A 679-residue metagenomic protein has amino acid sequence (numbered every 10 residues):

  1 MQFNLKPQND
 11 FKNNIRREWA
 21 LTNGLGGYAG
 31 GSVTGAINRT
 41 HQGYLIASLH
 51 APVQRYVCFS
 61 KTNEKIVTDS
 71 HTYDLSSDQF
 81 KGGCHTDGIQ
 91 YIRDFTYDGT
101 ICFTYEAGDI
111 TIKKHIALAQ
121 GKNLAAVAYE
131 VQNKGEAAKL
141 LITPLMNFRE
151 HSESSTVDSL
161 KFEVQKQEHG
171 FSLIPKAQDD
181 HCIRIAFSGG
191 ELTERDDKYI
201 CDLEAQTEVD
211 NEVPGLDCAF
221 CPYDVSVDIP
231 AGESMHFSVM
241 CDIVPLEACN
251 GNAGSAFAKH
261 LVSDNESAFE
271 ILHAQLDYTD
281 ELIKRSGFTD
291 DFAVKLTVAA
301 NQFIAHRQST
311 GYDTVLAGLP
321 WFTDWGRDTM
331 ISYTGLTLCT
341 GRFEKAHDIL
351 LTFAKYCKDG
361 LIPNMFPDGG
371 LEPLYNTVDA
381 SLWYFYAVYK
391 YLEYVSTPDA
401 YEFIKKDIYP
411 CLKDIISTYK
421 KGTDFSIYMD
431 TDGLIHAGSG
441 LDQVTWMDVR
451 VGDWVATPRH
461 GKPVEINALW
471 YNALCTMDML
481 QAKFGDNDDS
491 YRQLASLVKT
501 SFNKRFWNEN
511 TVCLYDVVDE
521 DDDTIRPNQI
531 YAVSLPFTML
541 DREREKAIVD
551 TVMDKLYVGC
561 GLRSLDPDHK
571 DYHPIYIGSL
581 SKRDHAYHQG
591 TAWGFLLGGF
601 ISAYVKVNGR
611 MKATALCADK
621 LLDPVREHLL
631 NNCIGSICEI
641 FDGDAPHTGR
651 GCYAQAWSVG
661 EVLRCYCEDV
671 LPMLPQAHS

Functional and structural regions predicted by a protein language model:
M1-F288, P320, R327, L338 (+5 more regions): Terminal accessory carbohydrate-recognition/targeting modules of carbohydrate-active enzymes
Y73-T100, A107-T111, K421, D550-V558 (+3 more regions): Non-catalytic C-terminal accessory modules of carbohydrate-active enzymes
V127, V533, G594: Conserved, well-structured core segments
N133, S155-V157, I229, T323-T329 (+10 more regions): Aromatic-rich carbohydrate-recognition surfaces in CAZymes
N252-F288, F292-A299, G341-K355, D399-K421 (+5 more regions): Extended, well-ordered alpha-helical scaffold segments
T297-T323, M330-T334, L338-C339: Conserved, compact domain cores that house catalytic/ligand-binding motifs in diverse enzymes and effector modules
R307-D324, P363-W383, A387, Y428-R459 (+3 more regions): Carbohydrate-binding/catalytic loop surfaces
P363-N364, K420, I427-D430, Y471-Y576 (+2 more regions): Catalytic cores of carbohydrate-active enzymes
